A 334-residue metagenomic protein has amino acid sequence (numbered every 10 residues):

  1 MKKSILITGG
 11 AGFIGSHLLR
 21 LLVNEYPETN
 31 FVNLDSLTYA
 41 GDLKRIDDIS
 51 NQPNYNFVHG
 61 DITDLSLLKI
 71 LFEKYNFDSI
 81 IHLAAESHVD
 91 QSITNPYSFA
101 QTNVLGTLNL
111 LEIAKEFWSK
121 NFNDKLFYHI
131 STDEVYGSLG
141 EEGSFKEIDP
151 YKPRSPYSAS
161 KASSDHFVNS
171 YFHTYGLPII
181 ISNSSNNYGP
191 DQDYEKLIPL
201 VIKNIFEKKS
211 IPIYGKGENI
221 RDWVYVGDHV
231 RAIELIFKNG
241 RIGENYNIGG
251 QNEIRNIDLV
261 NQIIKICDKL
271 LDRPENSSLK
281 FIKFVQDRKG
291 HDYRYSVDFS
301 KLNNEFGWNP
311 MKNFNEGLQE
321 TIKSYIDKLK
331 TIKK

Functional and structural regions predicted by a protein language model:
M1-N187, G227, N256, E320 (+2 more regions): N-terminal Rossmann-like NAD(P)+-binding domain of SDR-like oxidoreductases, especially those catalyzing
I5, F31, G60-T63, N109 (+2 more regions): C-terminal substrate-binding subdomain of Rossmann-fold SDR/epimerase-dehydratase oxidoreductases
L18, G140, Q192, L197 (+2 more regions): Acidic donor-diphosphate engagement hotspot in glycosyltransferases and nucleotidyltransferases that stabilizes
T38, D193, L197, R255: Short acidic-hydrophobic sequence patches enriched in Asp/Glu that either
G41, S79, E134, H166 (+3 more regions): Generic alpha-helical secondary structure signal
K44, G140, Q192, V224 (+1 more regions): Short, well-ordered secondary-structure micro-motifs
I49, G143, Y194-I202: A glycine/serine/threonine-rich, flexible loop-to-helix segment that serves as the NAD(P) cofactor-binding "lid"
S119-K120, Y128, G137-E141, G176 (+3 more regions): Proline-centered turn/helix-capping motifs that create local helix->coil transitions or kinks
